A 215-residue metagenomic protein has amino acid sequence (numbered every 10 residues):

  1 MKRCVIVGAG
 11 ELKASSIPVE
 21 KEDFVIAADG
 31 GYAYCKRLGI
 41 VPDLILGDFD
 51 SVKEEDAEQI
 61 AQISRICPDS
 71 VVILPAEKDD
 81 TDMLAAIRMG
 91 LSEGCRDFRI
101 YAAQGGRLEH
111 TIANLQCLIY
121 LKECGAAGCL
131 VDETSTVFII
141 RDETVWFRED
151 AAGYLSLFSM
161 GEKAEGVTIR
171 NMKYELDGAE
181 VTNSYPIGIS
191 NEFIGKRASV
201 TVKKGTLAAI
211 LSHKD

Functional and structural regions predicted by a protein language model:
M1-Q59: N-terminal beta-strand-loop-alpha-helix module at the start of alpha/beta ligand-binding or catalytic domains
V7, I26-A28, G47, V72-I73 (+2 more regions): General beta-strand structural signal in soluble alpha/beta enzymes
A14, D80-L84, R107-I112: Short glycine/serine/threonine-rich phosphate/pyrophosphate-binding segments that cradle anionic phosphate groups
G30-R37, A86-I87, N114-L118: Histidine-anchored nucleotide/phosphate-binding helix
K36, L91-G94: Non-catalytic positions within long, well-ordered alpha-helices that form the structural scaffold/packing of enzyme
Q62, D69-S92: Short phosphate-binding loop-to-helix
D97-W146: Anionic-ligand-binding alpha/beta catalytic cores of soluble enzymes and soluble regulatory domains that recognize
S135, I140-D215: Long, charged alpha-helical interface segments
